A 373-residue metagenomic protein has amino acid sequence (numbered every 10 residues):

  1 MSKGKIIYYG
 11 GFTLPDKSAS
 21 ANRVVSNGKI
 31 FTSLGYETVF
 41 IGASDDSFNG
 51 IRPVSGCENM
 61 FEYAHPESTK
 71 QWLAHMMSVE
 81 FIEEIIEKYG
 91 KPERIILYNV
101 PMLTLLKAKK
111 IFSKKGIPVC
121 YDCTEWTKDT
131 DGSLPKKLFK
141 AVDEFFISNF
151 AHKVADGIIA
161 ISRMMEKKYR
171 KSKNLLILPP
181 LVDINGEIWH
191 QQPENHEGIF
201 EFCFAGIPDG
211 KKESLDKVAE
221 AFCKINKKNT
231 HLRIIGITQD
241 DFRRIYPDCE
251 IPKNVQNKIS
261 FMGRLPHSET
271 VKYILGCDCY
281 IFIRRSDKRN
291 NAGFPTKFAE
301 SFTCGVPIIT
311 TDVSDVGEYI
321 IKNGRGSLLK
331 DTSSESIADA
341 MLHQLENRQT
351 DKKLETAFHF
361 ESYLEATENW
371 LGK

Functional and structural regions predicted by a protein language model:
I7-Y9, E194-E213, A219-C223, L232-R233: Conserved donor-binding/catalytic core segment of Leloir-type glycosyltransferases
S18-A19, D209-D216, S268-Y273, Y280-A299 (+1 more regions): Nucleotide-sugar-dependent
S26-K29, E80-E84, L103-L106, K110-K114 (+4 more regions): Membrane-proximal helix-turn-helix segments that form the acceptor-binding/catalytic region of lipid-linked
G42, C120, F145-H190, A205-G206: Donor nucleotide-sugar binding/catalytic pocket of nucleotide-sugar-dependent glycosyltransferases
D46, A205-I207, H231-P247, G263: Glycosyltransferase donor-sugar binding loop
G236, I245-V271: Nucleotide-activated donor-binding/catalytic signature segment of Leloir-type glycosyltransferases, i.e., the conserved
K322-N323, S327-E335, L342-R348: Conserved acidic donor-binding segment of nucleotide-sugar-dependent glycosyltransferases
T332-S333, L345-K373: A charged, aromatic-enriched C-terminal amphipathic alpha-helix characteristic of glycosyltransferases across folds
